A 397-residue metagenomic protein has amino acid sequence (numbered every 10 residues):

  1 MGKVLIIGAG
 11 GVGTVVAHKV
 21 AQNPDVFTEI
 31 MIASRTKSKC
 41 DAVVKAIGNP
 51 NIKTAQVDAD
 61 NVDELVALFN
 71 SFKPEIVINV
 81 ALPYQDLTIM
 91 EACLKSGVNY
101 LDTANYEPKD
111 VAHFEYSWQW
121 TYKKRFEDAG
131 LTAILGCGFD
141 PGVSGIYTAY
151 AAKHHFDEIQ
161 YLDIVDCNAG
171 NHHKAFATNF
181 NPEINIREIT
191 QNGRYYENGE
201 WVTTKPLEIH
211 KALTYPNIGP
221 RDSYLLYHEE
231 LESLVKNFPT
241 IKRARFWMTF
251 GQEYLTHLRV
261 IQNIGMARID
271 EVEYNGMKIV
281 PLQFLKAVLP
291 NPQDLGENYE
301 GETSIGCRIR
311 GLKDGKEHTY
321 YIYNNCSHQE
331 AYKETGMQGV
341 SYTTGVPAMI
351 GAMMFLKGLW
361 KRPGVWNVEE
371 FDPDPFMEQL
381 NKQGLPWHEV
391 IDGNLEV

Functional and structural regions predicted by a protein language model:
V12: Hydrophobic/small residue at the entry helix of a nucleotide-binding pocket
T36-S38: Helix N-cap at the beta1-alpha1 junction of Rossmann-like dinucleotide-binding domains, i.e., the first residues
I47-N61: Rossmann-fold cofactor-recognition segment
A59-F72, Q85: Conserved Rossmann-fold cofactor-binding substructure of NAD(P)-dependent oxidoreductases
F69, E75-N79, Y100-L101: N-terminal Rossmann-like NAD(P) cofactor-binding module of classical short-chain dehydrogenase/reductase
A104-L131: Rossmann-fold NAD(P)-binding glycine/threonine-rich loop
K153-V397: C-terminal catalytic/substrate-binding lobe primarily of soluble NAD(P)-dependent oxidoreductases
